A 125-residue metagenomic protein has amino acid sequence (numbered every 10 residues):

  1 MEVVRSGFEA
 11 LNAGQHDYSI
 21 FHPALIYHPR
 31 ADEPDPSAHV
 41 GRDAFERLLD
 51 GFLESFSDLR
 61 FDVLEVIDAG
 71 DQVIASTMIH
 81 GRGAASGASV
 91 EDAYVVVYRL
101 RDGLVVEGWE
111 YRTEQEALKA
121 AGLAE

Functional and structural regions predicted by a protein language model:
M1-E125: C-terminal and inter-domain tail/linker signature
